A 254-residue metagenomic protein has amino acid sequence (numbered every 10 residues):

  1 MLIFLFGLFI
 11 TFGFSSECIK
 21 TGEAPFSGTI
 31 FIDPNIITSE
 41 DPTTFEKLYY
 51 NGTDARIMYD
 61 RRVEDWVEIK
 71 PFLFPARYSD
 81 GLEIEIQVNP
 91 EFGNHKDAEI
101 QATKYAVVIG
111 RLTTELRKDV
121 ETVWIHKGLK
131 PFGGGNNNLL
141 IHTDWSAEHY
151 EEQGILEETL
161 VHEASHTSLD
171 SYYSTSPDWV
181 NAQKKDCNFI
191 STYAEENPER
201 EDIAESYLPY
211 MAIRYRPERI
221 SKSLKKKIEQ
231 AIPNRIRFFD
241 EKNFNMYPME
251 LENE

Functional and structural regions predicted by a protein language model:
L2-T11: Bacterial N-terminal signal peptides
F12-T38: Intrinsically disordered, low-structural-confidence terminal and linker regions
S16, P34-L140: Auxiliary, metal-adjacent structural segments of Zn-dependent hydrolase domains
L129-F132, W145-E148, H166, S174 (+1 more regions): Solvent-exposed loop/turn segments at secondary-structure junctions within structured extracellular/periplasmic domains
F132-N136, S168-Q183: A structural motif
H142-T159: Short pre-active-site segment immediately N-terminal to the catalytic Zn-binding motif
E157-Y172, A204: Active-site recognition of the HExxH zinc-binding catalytic motif
N181-E254: Metalloprotease/metallohydrolase-associated module, dominated by Zn2+-dependent proteases
